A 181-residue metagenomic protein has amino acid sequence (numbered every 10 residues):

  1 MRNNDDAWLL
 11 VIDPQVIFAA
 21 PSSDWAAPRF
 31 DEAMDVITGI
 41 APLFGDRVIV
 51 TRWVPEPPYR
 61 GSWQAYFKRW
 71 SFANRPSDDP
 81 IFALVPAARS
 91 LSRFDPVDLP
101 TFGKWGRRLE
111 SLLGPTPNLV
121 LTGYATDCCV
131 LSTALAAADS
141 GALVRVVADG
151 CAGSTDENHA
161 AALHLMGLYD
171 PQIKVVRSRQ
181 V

Functional and structural regions predicted by a protein language model:
M1-W8, V36, P42-L43, F72-V181: Active-site-adjacent betaalpha module
D5-A7, S22-V54: A short alpha/beta connector and helix-capping loop motif
W8-P14: N-terminal nucleotide-binding beta1-loop-alpha1 segment
Q15-P21: Short acidic, Gly/Ser-rich segments with clustered Asp/Glu that frequently serve as metal-coordination loops in enzyme
V16, P55, A152: Short, glycine/acidic-enriched loop or turn micro-motifs at the edges of active sites
A19, P58, T155: Conserved protein kinase catalytic core
R47-V48, R52-S71: Early exported N-terminus immediately downstream of N-terminal targeting peptides
